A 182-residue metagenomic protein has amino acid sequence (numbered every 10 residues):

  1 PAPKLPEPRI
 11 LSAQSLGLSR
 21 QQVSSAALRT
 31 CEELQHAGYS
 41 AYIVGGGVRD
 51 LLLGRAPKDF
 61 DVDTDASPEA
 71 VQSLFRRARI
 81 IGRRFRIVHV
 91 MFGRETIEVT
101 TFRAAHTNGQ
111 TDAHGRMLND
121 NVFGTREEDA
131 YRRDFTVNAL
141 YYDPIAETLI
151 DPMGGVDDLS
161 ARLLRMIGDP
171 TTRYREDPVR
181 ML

Functional and structural regions predicted by a protein language model:
P1-L182: Catalytic cores of the polymerase beta-like nucleotidyltransferase superfamily and closely associated nucleotide
